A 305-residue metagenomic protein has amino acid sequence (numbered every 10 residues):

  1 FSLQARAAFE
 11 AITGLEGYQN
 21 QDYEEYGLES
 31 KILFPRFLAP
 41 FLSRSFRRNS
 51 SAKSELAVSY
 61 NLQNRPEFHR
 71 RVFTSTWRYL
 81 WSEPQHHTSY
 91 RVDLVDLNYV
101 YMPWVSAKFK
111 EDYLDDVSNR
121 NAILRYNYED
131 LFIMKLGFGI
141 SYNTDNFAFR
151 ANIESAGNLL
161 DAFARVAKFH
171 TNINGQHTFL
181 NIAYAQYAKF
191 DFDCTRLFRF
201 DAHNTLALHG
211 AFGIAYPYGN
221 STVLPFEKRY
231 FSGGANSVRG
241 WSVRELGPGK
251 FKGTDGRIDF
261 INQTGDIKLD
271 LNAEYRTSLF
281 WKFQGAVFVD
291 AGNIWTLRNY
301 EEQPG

Functional and structural regions predicted by a protein language model:
F1, T88-T277, V287-A291, W295-E302: C-terminal outer-membrane beta-barrel translocator/porin domains of Gram-negative envelope proteins and their
F1-D145, R239-G240, F251: Gram-negative/organellar outer-membrane beta-barrel architecture
F9, R36-L38, E83, G157 (+3 more regions): A very general structural signal that marks isolated residues within well-ordered alpha-helical segments
P66-E67, D201-A202, F280-W281: Short glycine/serine/proline-enriched coil/turn segments at secondary-structure junctions
Q284: Conserved catalytic motifs of the protein kinase core domain
